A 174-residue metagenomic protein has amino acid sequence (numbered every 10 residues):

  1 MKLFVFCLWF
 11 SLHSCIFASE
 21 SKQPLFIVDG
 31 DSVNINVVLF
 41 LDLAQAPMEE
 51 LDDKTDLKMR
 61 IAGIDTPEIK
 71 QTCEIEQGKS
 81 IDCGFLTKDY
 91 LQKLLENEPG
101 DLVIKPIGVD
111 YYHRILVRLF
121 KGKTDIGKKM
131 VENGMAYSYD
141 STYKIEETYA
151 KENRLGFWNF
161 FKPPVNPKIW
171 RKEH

Functional and structural regions predicted by a protein language model:
L3-H13: Sec-dependent N-terminal signal peptides
C15-H174: Small beta-barrel nucleic-acid-binding modules, primarily SNase/OB-fold domains and secondarily Tudor-like barrels
